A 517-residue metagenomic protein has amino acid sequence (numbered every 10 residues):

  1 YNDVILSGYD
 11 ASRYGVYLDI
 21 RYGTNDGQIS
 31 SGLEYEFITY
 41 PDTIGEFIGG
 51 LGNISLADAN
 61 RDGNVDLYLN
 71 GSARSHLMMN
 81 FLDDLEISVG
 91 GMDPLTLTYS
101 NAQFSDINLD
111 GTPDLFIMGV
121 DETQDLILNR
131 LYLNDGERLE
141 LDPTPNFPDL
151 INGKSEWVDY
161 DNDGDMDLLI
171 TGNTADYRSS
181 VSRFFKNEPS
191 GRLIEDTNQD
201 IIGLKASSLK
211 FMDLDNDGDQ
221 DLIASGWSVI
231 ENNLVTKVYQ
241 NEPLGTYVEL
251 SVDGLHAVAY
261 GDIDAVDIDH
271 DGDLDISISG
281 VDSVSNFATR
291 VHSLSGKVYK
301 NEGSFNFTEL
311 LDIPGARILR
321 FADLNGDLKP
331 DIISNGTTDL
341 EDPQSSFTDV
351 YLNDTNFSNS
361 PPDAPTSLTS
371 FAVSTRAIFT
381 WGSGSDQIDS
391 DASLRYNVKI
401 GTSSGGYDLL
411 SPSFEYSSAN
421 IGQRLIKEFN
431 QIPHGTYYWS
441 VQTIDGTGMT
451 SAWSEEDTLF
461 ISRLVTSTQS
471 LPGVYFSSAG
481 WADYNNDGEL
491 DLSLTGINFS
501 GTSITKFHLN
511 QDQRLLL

Functional and structural regions predicted by a protein language model:
Y1-N2, L6, I29, G63-L69 (+7 more regions): Glycine-aliphatic tripeptides that mark coil-to-beta-strand junctions in extracellular and membrane proteins
Y9-R13, R74, V120-Q124, T174-Y177 (+4 more regions): Short glycine/acidic-enriched loop and turn motifs that connect beta-strands
Y22-G49, M78-L97, Y132-L150, K186-L204 (+7 more regions): Blade-edge motifs of beta-propeller repeat domains
L51-A59, S100-I107, G153-Y160, A206-L214 (+3 more regions): Beta-propeller blade termini
I318-S358: Blade-level signature of beta-propeller repeat domains, shared across WD40, Kelch, NHL, RCC1 and BNR/Asp-box propellers
N356-S390, W453-S462: Pro/Thr/Ser/Gly-rich low-complexity, intrinsically disordered linker/stalk tracts
S393-H434: Recognizes extended acidic, P/S/T-rich segments that occur within or adjacent to Ig-like beta-sandwich modules
Q431-T447: Beta-strand-rich modules
